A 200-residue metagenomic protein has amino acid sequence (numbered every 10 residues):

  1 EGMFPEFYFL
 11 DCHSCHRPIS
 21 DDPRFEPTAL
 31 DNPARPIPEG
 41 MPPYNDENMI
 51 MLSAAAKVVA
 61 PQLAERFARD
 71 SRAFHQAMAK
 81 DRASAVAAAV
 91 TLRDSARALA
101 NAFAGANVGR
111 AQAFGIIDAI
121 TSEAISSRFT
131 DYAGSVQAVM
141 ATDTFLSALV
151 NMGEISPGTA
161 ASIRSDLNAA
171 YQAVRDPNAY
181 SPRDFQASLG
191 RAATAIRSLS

Functional and structural regions predicted by a protein language model:
E1-S200: Mature extracytoplasmic or organellar-lumen-exposed domains after removal of signal/transit peptides
